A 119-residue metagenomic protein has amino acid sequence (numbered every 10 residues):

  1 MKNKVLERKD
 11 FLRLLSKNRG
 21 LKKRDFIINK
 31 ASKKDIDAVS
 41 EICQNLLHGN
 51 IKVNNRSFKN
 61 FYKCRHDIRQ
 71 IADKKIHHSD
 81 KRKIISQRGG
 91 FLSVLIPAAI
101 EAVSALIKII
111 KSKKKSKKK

Functional and structural regions predicted by a protein language model:
M1-I85: Terminal export/targeting leaders at protein ends
R8, I84-K119: Short, cationic, amphipathic peptide segments
